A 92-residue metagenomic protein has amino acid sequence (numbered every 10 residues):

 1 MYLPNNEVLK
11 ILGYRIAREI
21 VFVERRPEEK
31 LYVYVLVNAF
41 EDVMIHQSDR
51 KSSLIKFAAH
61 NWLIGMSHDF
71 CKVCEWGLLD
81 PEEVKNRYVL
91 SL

Functional and structural regions predicted by a protein language model:
M1-R50, N61-W62: The feature represents the first ordered module of a protein
N61-L92: Short, compact, well-ordered microdomains
